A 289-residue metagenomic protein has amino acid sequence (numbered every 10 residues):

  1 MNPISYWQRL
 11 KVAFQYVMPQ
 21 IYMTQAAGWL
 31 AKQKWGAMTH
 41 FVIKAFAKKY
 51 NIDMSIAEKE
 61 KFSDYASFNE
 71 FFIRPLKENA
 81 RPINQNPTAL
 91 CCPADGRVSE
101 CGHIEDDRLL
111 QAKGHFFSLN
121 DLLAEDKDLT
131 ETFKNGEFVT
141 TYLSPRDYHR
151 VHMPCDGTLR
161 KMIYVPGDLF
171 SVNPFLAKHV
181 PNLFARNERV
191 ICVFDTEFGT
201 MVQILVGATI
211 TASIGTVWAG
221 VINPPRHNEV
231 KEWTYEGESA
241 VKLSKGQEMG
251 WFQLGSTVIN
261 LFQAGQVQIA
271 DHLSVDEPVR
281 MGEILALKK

Functional and structural regions predicted by a protein language model:
M1-K289: Contiguous, well-folded functional domains in the mature portion of proteins
